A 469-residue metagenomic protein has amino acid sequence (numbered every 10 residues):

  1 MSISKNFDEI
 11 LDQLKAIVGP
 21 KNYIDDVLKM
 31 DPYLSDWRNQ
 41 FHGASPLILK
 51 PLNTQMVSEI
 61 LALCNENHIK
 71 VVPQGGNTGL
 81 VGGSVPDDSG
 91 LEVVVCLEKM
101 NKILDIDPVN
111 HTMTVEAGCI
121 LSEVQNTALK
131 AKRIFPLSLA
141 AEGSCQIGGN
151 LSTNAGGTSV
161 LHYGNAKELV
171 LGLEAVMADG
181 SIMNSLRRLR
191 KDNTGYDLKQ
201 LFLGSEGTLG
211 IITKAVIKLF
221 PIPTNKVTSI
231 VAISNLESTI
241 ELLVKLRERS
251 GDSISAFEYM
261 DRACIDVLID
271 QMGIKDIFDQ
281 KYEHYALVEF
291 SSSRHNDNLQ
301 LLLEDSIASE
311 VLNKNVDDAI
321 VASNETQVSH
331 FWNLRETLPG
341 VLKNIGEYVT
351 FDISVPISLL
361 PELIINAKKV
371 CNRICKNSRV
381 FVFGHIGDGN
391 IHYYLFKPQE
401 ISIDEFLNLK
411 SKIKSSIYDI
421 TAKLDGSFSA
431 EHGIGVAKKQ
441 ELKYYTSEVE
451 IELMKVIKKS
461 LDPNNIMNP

Functional and structural regions predicted by a protein language model:
M1-A62, G79-H111, C264-K275, E325-D352 (+1 more regions): N-terminal flexible segment immediately upstream of the FAD-binding catalytic core in FAD-dependent oxidoreductases
M1-W37, E66-I69, E310-T326, K423-F428 (+1 more regions): N-terminal accessory segments
I24-D31, I230-I233, S238-K412, S416 (+2 more regions): C-terminal substrate-recognition/cap domain of FAD-linked oxidoreductases
L28, G75-N77, A140, R262 (+1 more regions): Short, ordered loop/turn segments at secondary-structure junctions
K102-E258: FAD-binding subdomain of flavoenzyme oxidoreductases
P108-H111, I401-S402, A437-K443: Short beta-alpha connecting loops at secondary-structure transitions that line or flank enzyme active sites
S181, K438-P469: Activity-critical C-terminal alpha-helical subdomain
